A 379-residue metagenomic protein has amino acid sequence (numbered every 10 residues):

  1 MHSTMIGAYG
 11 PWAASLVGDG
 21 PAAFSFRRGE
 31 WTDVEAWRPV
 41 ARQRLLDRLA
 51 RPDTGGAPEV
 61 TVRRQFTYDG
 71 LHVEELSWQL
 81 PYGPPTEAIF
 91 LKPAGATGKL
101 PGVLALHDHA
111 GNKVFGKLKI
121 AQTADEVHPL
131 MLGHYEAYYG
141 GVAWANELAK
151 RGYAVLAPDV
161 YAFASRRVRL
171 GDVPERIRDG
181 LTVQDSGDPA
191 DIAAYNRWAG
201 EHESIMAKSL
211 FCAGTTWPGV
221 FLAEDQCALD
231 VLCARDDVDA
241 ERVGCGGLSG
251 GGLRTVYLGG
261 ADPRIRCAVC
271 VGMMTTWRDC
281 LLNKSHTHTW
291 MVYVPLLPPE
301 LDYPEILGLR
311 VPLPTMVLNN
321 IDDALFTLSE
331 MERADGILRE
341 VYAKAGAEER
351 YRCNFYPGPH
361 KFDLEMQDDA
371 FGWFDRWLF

Functional and structural regions predicted by a protein language model:
M1-H72, L80, G116, R151 (+1 more regions): N-terminal targeting or regulatory segments adjacent to alpha/beta-hydrolase or S9 domains
G83-T86, P93-V103, H109-N112, G116: Proline/glycine-enriched tight loop/beta-turn segments at coil->beta junctions that connect or precede beta-strands
L106-A223, A234, C280-L282: Cap/lid segment of the alpha/beta-hydrolase catalytic domain
G200-T215, G219-A228, R266-L307, P312 (+2 more regions): Mobile cap/lid helix-loop segments that gate and shape the active-site cleft of serine hydrolases
D237-S249: Alpha/beta-hydrolase fold nucleophile elbow
G252-P263: Short glycine-enriched nucleophile-adjacent loop and the immediately C-terminal alpha-helix near the catalytic center
W290, G336-I337, V341-F379: C-terminal catalytic histidine-bearing segment of alpha/beta-hydrolase fold enzymes
R310, V317-N319: Short beta-strand/loop motif that positions the catalytic acidic residue of the alpha/beta-hydrolase fold
